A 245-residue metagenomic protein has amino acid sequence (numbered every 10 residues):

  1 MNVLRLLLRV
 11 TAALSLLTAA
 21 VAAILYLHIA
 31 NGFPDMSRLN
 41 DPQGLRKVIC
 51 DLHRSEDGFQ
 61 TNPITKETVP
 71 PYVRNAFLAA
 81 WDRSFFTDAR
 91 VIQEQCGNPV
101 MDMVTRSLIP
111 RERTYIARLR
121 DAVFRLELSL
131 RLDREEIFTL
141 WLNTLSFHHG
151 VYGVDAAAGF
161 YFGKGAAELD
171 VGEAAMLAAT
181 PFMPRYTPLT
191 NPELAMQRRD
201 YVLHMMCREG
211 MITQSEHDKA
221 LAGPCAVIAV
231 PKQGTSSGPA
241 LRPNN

Functional and structural regions predicted by a protein language model:
M1-N245: Juxtamembrane regions of bacterial inner-membrane/periplasmic proteins, predominantly the peptidoglycan biogenesis
